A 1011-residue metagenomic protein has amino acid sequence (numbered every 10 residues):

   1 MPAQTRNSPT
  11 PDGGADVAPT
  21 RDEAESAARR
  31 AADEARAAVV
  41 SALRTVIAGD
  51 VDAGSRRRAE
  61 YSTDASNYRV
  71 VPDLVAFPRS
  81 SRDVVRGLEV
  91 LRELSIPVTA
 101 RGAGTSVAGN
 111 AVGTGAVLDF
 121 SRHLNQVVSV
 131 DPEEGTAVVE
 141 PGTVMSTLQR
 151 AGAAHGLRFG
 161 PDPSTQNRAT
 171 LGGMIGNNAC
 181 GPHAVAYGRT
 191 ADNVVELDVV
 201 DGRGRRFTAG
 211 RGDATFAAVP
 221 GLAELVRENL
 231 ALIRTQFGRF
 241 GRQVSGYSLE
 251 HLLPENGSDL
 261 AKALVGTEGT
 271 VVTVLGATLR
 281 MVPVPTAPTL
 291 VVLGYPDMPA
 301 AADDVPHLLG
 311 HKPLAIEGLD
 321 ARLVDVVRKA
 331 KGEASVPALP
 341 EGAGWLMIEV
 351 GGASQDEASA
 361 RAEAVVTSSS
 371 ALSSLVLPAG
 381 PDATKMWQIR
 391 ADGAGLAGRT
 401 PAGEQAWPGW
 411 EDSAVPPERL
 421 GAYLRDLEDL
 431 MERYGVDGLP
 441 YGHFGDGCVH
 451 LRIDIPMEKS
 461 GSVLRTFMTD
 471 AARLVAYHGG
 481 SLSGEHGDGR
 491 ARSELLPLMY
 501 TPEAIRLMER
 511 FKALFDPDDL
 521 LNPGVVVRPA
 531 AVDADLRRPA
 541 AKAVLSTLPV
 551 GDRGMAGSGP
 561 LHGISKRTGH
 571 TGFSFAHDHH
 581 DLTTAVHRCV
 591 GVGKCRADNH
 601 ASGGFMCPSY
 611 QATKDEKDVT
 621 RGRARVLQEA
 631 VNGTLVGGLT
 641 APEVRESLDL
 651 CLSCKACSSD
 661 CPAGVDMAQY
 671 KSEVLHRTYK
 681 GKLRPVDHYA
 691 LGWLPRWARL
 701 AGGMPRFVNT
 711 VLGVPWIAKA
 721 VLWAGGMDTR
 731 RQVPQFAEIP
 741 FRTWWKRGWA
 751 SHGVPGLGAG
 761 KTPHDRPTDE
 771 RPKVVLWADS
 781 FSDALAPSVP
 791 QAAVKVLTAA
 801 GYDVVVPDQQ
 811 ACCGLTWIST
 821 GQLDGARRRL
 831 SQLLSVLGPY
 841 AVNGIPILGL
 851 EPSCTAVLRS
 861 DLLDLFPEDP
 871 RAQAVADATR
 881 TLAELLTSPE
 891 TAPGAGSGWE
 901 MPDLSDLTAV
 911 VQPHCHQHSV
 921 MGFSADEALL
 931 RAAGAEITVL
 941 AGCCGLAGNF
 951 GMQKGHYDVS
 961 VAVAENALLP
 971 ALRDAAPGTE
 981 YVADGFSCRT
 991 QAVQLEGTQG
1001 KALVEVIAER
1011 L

Functional and structural regions predicted by a protein language model:
M1-E89, A103-G135, Y187, G212 (+6 more regions): N-terminal flexible segment immediately upstream of the FAD-binding catalytic core in FAD-dependent oxidoreductases
P2-T5, G13, V17, S66 (+4 more regions): C-terminal substrate-binding/cap subdomain adjacent to the FAD-binding core in PCMH-type and related FAD-linked
L43, S66-V98, A116, F120-P163 (+5 more regions): N-terminal glycine-rich flavin-associated loop
G104-V107, M174-H183, G257-V282, G442-C448 (+6 more regions): Conserved phosphate/anionic-ligand binding catalytic regions in large, soluble enzymes, centered on
L252-V271, P296-H311, A353-S354, L420-R433 (+8 more regions): Long hydrophobic segments that form regular secondary structure
A277-V284, A302-V305, L309-E404, G442-F444 (+9 more regions): Terminal amphipathic helices with adjacent charged low-complexity linkers/tails
S481, G489-L498, P502-L650, Q669 (+2 more regions): Ferredoxin-type iron-sulfur electron-transfer modules and their immediate structural context
D516, P523, A668-L1011: Iron-sulfur cluster-binding electron-transfer modules in prokaryotic oxidoreductases
